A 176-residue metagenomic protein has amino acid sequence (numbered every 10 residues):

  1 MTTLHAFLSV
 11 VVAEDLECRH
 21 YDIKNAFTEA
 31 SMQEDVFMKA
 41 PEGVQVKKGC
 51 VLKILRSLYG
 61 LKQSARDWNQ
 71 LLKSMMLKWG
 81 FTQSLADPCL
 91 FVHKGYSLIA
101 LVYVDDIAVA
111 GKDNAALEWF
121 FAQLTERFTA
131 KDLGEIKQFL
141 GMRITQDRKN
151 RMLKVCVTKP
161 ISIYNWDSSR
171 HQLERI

Functional and structural regions predicted by a protein language model:
M1-I176: Long, low-complexity, charge-biased intrinsically disordered regions
